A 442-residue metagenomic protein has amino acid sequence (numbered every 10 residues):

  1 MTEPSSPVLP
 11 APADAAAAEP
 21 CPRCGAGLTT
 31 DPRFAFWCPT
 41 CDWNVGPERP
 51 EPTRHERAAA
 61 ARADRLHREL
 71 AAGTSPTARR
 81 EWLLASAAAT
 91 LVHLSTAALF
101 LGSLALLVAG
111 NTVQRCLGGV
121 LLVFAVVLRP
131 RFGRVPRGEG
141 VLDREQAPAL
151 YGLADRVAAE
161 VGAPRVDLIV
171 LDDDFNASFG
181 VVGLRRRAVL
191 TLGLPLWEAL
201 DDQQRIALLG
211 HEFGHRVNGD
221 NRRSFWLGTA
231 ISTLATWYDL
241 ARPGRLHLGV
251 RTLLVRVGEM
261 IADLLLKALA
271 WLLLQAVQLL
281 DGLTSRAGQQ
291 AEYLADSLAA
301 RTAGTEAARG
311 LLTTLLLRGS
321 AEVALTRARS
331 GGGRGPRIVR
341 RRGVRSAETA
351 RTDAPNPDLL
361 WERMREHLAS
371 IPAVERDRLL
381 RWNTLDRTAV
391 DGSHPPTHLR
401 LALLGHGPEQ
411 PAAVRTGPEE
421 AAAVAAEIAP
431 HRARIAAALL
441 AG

Functional and structural regions predicted by a protein language model:
M1-G183, H398, E409-G442: Hydrophobic or amphipathic, alpha-helical segments that drive membrane association/targeting
M1-P50, W82, S86-A88, L254-G288 (+3 more regions): Cytosolic-facing loops and C-terminal tails of multi-pass membrane proteins
G119-L121, S224, G228-S232: Catalytic or ion-translocation cores adjacent to nucleophile or general acid/base/metal-coordination motifs in diverse
E160, A188, Q203: His/Asp/Glu-rich metal-coordinating catalytic cores of metallo-dependent phosphodiesterases/hydrolases acting on
L192-A207, L283: Short pre-active-site segment immediately N-terminal to the catalytic Zn-binding motif
R205-L209, A295-D296: Short cytoplasmic-facing helical segments at TM-TM junctions of multi-pass membrane proteins
G210-G228: Catalytic Zn2+-binding segment of zinc metalloproteases
A230-V255, A299: Post-HExxH zinc-binding segment in Zn-dependent metallohydrolases
